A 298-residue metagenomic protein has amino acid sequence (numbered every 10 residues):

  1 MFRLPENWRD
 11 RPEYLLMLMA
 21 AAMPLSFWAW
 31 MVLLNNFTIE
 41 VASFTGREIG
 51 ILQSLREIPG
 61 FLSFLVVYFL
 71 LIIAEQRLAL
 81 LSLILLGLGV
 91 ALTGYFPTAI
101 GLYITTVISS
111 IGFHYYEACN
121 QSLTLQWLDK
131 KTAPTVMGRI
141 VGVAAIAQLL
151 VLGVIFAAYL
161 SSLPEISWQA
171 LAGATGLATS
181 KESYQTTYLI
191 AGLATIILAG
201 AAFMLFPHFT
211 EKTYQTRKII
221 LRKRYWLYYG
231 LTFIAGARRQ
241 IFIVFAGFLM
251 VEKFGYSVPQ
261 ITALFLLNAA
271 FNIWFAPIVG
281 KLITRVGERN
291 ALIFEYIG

Functional and structural regions predicted by a protein language model:
E6-N36, E40, V107, R224-A246: Pair of pore-lining "gating" transmembrane helices in MFS-fold secondary transporters
A21, G89, I100-Y116: Hydrophobic core of transmembrane alpha-helices in multi-pass small-molecule transporters, especially MFS/SLC-type
V32-E48, V244-I261: Short amphipathic helix-loop junctions that connect adjacent transmembrane helices in Major Facilitator Superfamily/SLC
L34, Y115-L128: Intracellular juxtamembrane helix-capping segments at the cytosolic ends of symmetry-related transmembrane helices
S63-E75, Y159, F275-E288: Helix-to-loop junctions at the C-terminal end of transmembrane segments in multipass secondary transporters
L78-L92, N290-G298: Structural signature of the two symmetry-related core transmembrane helices
M137-Y159: Glycine-rich segments within core transmembrane alpha-helices of 12-TM secondary carriers
I155, Y159, A191-E211: C-terminal membrane-cytosol helix-exit motif in multi-pass small-molecule transporters
